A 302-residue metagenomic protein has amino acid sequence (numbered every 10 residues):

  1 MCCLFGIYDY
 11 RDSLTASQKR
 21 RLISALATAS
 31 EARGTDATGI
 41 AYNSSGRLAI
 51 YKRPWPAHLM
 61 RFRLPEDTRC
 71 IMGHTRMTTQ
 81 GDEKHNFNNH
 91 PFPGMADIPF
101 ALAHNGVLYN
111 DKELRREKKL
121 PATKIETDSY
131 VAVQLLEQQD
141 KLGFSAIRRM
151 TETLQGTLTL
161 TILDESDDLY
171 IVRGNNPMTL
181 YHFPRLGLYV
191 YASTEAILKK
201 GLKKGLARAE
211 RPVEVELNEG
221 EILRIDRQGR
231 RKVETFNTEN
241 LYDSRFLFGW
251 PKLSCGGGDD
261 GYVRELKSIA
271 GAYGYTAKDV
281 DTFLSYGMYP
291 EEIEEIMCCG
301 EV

Functional and structural regions predicted by a protein language model:
M1-V302: Conserved short alpha-helical segments that host acidic/polar catalytic motifs at enzyme active sites
